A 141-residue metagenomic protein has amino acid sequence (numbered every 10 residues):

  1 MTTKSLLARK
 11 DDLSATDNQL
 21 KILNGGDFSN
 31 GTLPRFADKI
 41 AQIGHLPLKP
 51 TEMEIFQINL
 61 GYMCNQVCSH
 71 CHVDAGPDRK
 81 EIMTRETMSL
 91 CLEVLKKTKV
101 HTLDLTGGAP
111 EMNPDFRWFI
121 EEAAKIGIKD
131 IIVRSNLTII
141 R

Functional and structural regions predicted by a protein language model:
T2-Q57: N-terminal [4Fe-4S]-dependent radical SAM core
T3-L13, K99-P114, W118: Short N-terminal secondary-structure initiator segments
F28-S29, I40, M63-N65, C91-L92: Short hydrophobic/aromatic-rich motifs at helix boundaries and adjacent loops
I43-H70, L95, V100-D104, E111: N-terminal pre-triad scaffold of radical SAM enzymes
G44, M88-C91: Generic hydrophobic alpha-helical segments
I55, D74-R85, T98-N113, A124-R141: Core AdoMet radical
S69-H72, R117: A short local structural element in Rossmann-fold oxidoreductases
L90-E93, D115-K125: Alpha-helical scaffolding segments of alpha/beta enzyme cores, especially the outer helices of TIM-barrel or partial
